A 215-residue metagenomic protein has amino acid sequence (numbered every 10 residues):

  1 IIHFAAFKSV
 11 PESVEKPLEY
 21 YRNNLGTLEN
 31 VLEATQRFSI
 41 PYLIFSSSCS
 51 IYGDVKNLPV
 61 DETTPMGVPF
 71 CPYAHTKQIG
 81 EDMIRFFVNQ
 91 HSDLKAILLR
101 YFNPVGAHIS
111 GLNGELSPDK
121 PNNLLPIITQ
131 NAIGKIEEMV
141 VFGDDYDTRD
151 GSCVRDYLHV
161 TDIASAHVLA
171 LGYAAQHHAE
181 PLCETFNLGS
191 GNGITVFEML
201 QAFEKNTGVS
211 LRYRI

Functional and structural regions predicted by a protein language model:
I1-N23: NAD(P)H-binding glycine-rich loop region in Rossmannoid oxidoreductase-like domains and their noncatalytic homologs
H3, R22, E29-P72, Q90-I97: Conserved Rossmann-fold NAD(P)-dependent oxidoreductase catalytic core, especially the SDR/UDP-sugar
F7, K16, A34, F38 (+5 more regions): Generic structural signal for alpha-helix termini and adjacent loop/cap motifs
E19-Y21, F70-Q78, G114-P126, D156-Y157 (+1 more regions): Short-chain dehydrogenase/reductase
G26-N30, Y42, I79-G80, H159-D162: Conserved cofactor-binding/catalytic machinery of classical short-chain dehydrogenase/reductase
T27-T35, I84, A166, A170: Hydrophobic positions on the long internal alpha-helix of Rossmann-like NAD(P)-dependent oxidoreductase domains
D54-V55, F70-A107, P126-I136: Active-site Tyr-X1-5-Lys
L125-I215: C-terminal substrate-binding subdomain of Rossmann-fold SDR/epimerase-dehydratase oxidoreductases
